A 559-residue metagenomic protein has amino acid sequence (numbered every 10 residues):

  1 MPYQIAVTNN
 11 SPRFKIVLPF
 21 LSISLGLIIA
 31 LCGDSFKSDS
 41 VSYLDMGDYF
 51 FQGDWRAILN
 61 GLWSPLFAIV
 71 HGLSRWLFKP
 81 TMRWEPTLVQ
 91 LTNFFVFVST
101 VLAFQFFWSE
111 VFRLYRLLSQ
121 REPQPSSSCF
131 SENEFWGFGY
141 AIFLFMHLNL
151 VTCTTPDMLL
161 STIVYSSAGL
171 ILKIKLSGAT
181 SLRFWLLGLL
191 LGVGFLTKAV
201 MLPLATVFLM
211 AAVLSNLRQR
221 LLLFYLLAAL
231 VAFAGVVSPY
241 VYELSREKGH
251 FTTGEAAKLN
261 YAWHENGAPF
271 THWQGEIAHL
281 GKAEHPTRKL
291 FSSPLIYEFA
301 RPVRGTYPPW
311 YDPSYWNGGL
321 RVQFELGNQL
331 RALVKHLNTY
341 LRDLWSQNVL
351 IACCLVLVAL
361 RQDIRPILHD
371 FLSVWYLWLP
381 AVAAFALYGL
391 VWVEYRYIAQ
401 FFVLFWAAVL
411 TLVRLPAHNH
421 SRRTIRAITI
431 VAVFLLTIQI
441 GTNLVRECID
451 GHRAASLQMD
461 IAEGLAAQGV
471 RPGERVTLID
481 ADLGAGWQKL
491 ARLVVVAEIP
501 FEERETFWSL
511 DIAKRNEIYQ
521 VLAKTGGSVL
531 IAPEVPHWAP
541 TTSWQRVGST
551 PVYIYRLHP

Functional and structural regions predicted by a protein language model:
V7, S126-S131, S167-R183, G194 (+2 more regions): Membrane-interface transmembrane helices that cradle and orient dolichyl/undecaprenyl
C32-M46, A57-S74, R83-T87, K248-E255 (+1 more regions): Extracytoplasmic catalytic/substrate-binding loops of multi-pass membrane glycan-assembly enzymes
S38, W63, N149-L160: Short acidic/glycine- and proline-prone juxtamembrane loop motifs at membrane-interface regions of multi-pass membrane
L91-S126, S166: Transmembrane-helix motifs of polytopic, lipid-linked glycan transferases
G139, L144-M146, L159-S177, R183-L191 (+1 more regions): Specific aromatic-rich, kink-prone transmembrane helix
E247, L259, T424-A485: Membrane-embedded, lumen/periplasm-facing catalytic core of multi-pass transferases that use lipid-linked donors
N266-I367, V374, E498-E502: Lumenal/periplasmic acceptor-binding loop at the mouth of the active site in multi-pass, GT-C-fold membrane enzymes
K282-A283, T287-S293, A455-S456, A466-R504 (+1 more regions): Short periplasmic/luminal acceptor-recognition loop of GT-C membrane glycosyltransferases, typified by
